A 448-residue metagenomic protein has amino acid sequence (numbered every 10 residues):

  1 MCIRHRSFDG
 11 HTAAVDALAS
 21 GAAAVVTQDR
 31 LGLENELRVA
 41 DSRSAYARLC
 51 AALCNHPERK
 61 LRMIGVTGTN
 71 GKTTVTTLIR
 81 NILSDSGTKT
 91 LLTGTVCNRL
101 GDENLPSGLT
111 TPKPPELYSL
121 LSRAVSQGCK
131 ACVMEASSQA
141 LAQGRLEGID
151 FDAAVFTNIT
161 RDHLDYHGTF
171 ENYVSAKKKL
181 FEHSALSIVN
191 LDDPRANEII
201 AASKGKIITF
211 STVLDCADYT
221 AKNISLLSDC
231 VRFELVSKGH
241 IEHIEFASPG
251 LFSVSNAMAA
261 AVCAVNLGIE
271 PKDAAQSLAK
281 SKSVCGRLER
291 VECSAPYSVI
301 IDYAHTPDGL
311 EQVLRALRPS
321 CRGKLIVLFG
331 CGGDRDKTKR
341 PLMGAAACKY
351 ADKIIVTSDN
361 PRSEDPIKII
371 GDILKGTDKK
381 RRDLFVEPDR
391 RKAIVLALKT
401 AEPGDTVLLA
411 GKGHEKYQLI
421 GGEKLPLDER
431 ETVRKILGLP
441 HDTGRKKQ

Functional and structural regions predicted by a protein language model:
M1-R48, A52, P194, T220-S225 (+6 more regions): N-terminal leader/targeting and accessory segments in enzymes
S7, H11-A13, Q143, L164-E171 (+3 more regions): Glycine/threonine-rich flexible loop motifs
G21, G32-E34, I149-D150, H183 (+3 more regions): Short, structured coil segments at secondary-structure junctions
A22-G32, G94-C97, L191-R195, T212-V213 (+1 more regions): Short, polar loop motifs at secondary-structure junctions
T27-Q28, A40, G94, A136 (+4 more regions): Short loop/edge segments at beta-strand edges and connector loops that shape dinucleotide/nucleotide cofactor-binding
Y46-L191, R195-K206, M258, L267 (+3 more regions): Phosphate-binding loop of NTP-binding sites
H167-V174, A201-E311: Adenine nucleotide phosphate-binding catalytic loops in nucleotide-utilizing enzymes
K204, A259-K272, Q276-Q448: ATP-dependent carboxylate-amine ligase
